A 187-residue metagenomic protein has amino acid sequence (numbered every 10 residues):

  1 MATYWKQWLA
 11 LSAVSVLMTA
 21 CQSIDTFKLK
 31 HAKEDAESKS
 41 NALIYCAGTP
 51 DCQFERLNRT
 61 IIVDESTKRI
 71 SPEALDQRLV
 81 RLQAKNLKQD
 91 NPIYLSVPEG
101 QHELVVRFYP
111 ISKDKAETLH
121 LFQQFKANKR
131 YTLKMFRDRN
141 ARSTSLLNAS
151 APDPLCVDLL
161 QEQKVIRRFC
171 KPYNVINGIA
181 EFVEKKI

Functional and structural regions predicted by a protein language model:
M1-S23: Sec-dependent bacterial lipoprotein signal peptides
C21-E99, R107-I187: Short loop/turn and low-complexity linker motifs enriched in small/turn-promoting residues
